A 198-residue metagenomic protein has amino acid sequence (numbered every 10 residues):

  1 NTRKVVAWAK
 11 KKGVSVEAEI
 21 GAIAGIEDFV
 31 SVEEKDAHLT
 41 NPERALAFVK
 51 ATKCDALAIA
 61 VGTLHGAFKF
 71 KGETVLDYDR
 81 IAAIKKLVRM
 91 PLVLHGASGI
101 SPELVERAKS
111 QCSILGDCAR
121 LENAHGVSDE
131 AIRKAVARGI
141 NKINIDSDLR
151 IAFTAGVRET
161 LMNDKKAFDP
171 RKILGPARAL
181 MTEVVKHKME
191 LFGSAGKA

Functional and structural regions predicted by a protein language model:
N1-L94, G99-R133, A137, E159 (+1 more regions): Alpha/beta enzyme core
C112-C118, V127-A198: C-terminal alpha-helical cap/extension of soluble enzyme domains
